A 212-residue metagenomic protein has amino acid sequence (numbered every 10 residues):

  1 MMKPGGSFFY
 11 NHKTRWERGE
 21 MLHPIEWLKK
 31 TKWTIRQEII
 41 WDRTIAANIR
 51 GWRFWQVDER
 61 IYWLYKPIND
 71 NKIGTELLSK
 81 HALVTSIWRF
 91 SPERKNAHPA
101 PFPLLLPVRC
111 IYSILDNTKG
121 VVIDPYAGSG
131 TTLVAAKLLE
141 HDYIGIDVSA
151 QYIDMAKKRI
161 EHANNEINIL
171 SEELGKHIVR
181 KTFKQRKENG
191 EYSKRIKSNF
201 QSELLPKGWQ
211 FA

Functional and structural regions predicted by a protein language model:
M1-M155, P206-A212: Core catalytic lobe of class I
K157-F200, L204: S-adenosyl-L-methionine
